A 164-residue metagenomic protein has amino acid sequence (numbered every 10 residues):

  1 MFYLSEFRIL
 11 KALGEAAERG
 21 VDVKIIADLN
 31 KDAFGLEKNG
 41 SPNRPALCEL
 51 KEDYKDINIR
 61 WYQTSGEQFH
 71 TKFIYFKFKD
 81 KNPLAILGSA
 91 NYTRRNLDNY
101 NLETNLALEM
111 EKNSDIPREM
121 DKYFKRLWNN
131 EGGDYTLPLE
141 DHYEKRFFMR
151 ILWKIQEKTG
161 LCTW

Functional and structural regions predicted by a protein language model:
M1-E6: Short, glycine-rich nucleotide/cofactor-binding loops
F7-W164: PLD/PLD-like phosphodiesterase catalytic module centered on the HKD motif
